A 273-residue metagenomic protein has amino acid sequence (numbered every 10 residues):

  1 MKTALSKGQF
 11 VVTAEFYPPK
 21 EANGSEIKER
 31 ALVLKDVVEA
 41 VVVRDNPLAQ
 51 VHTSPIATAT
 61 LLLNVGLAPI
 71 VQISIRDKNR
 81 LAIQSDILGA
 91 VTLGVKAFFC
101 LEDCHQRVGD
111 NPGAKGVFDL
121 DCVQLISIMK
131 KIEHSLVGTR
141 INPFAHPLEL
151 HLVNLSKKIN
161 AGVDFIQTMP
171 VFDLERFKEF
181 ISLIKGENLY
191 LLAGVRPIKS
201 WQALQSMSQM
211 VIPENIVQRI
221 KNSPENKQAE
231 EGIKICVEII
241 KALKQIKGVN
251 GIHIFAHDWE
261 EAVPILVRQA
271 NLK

Functional and structural regions predicted by a protein language model:
M1-N46: N-terminal beta1-alpha1-beta2 module of alpha/beta enzyme domains
M1-T3, N23-S25, P47-L61, N79-S85 (+4 more regions): Active-site-adjacent beta->alpha loops and helix N-cap segments on the catalytic face of soluble alpha/beta enzymes
K7-V11, V37-A40, V65-P69, G94-K96 (+4 more regions): Short, well-ordered coil/turn segments that N-cap beta-strands
G8-S25, P69-L81, L136-H151, K221-K234: Active-site mouth loops of central-metabolism enzymes
E15, V41, A90, K158 (+3 more regions): Conserved, mostly hydrophobic/aromatic
K20-L34, P55, R80-I87, P147-S156 (+1 more regions): Short, acidic/polar
A40-V51, I73-S74, F98-L101, R140 (+2 more regions): Catalytic beta/alpha-barrel core
K115-S135, N142, G186-I239, D258 (+1 more regions): Active-site pocket-lining/capping segments in soluble small-molecule metabolic enzymes
